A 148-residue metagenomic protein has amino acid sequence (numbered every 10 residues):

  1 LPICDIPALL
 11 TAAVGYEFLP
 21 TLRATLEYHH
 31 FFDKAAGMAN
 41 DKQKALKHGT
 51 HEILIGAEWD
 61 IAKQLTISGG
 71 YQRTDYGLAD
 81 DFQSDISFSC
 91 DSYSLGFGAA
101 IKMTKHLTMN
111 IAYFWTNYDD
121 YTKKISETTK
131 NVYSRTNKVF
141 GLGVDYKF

Functional and structural regions predicted by a protein language model:
P2, A39-K44, D80-S87, S126-V132: Extracellular loop and loop/strand-boundary signature of outer-membrane beta-barrel proteins
I6-L10, G49-I53, D91-L95, T136-F140: Residues that define the transmembrane beta-barrel architecture of outer-membrane proteins
A12-V14, L26, I55, F97 (+2 more regions): Membrane-embedded beta-strands of outer-membrane beta-barrel proteins, especially the hydrophobic/small aromatic
Y16-F18, W59, I101, Y146: Residue-level signature of outer-membrane beta-barrel architecture
T21, F31-A35, T74-L78, T116-D120: Structural signature of outer-membrane beta-barrel domains
T21-L26, Q64-I67, I101-I111: Repeated loop/turn-to-beta-strand initiation elements of outer-membrane beta-barrel proteins
L26-H30, G69-R73, F97, I111-W115: Transmembrane beta-barrel strands of outer-membrane/channel proteins
A99-I101, Y113, R135-F148: Outer-membrane beta-barrel "beta-signal"
